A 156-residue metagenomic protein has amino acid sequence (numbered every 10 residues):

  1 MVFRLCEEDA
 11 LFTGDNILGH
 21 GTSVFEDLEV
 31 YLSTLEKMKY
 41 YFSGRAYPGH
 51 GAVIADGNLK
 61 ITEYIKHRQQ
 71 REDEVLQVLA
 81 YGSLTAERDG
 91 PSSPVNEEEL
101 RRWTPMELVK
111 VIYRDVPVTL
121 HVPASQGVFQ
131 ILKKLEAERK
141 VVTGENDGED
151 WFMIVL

Functional and structural regions predicted by a protein language model:
M1-Y40: Catalytic core of the metallo-beta-lactamase
D9, A46, V116-L120: Secondary-structure boundary/capping signal
D15, P48-A52, I131, N146: Short, well-ordered beta-to-alpha junction loops that form the rim of enzyme active sites and present histidine/acidic
I17, G57, I61, R114-P117: A short, mixed-charge helix-start or loop-turn motif at secondary-structure junctions
L18-G19, V53, K110: Active-site micro-motifs of SAM-dependent methyltransferase domains
T22-E26, L59-T62, L120-H121: Short, solvent-exposed loop/turn segments at secondary-structure boundaries
V30-L100: Divalent-metal (often Zn2+) His-rich catalytic cores of metallo-beta-lactamase-fold enzymes
A80-L156: C-terminal regulatory/interaction regions
